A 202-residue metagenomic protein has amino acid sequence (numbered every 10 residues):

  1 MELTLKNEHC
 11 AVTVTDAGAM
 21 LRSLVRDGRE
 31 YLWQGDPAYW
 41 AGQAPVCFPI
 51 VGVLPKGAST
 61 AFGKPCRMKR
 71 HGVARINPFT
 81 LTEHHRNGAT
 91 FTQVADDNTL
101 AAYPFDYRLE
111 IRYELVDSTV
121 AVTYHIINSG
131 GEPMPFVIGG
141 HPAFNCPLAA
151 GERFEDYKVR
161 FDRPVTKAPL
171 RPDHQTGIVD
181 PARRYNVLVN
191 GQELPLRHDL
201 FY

Functional and structural regions predicted by a protein language model:
M1-T60, P65-K69: Beta-strand-rich N-terminal accessory domains
E2-K6, A95-D97, R108, Q192-Y202: Beta-strand-rich recognition/accessory modules
H9-V14, I111-Y113, V120-N128: Short, well-ordered beta-strand segments enriched in hydrophobic/aromatic residues
C10, R26, C66, H71-G72 (+2 more regions): Acidic/His-leaning functional-site neighborhoods
A19, P104-R108, L115-A121, G131-P135 (+1 more regions): Coil-to-beta-strand transition motifs
M68-D117: Extended, loop-rich substrate-binding clefts of extracytoplasmic carbohydrate-active enzymes
H125-E155: Acidic (Asp/Glu-rich), glycine- and aromatic
C146, A150-Y202: Active-site/ligand-binding surface loops and adjacent short beta/alpha elements that line catalytic pockets across
